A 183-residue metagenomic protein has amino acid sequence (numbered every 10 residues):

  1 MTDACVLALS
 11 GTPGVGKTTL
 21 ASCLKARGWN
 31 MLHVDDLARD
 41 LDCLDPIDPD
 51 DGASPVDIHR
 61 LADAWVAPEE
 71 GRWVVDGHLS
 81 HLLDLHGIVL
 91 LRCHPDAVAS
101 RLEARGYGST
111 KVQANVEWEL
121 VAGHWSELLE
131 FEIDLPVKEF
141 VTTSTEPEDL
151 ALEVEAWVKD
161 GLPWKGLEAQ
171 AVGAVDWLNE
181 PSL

Functional and structural regions predicted by a protein language model:
T2-V6: Pre-Walker A (Motif I) flank of P-loop NTPase domains
L9: Hydrophobic anchor at the beta1->P-loop junction of P-loop NTPases
T12, L24: P-loop (Walker A) phosphate-binding loop of NTP-binding proteins
V15: ATP-binding Walker
T18: Walker A/P-loop
W29-L83, E168-W177, P181: ATP-dependent small-molecule kinase phosphotransfer cores that center on conserved nucleotide phosphate-binding segments
C93-S144, L162: A glycine- and Lys/Arg-enriched "phosphate-lid" helix/loop adjacent to the NTP-binding pocket of small-molecule kinases
L129-L183: NTP-dependent small-molecule kinase module
